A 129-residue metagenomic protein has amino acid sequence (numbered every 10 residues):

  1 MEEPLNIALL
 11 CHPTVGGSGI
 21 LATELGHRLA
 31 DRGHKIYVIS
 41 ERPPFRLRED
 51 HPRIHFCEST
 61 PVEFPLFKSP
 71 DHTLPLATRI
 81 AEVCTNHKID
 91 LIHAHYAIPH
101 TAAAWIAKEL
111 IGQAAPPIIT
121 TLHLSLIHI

Functional and structural regions predicted by a protein language model:
L9-G16, H27-H72: N-terminal strand-loop element at the rim of the active site of nucleotide-sugar-dependent glycosyltransferases
I20-E24: A conserved mid-protein helix/loop that constitutes part of the nucleotide-sugar donor-binding site
V83-I89: Glycine-rich phosphate-binding loop signature in dinucleotide/nucleotide-binding domains
L91-A115: An aromatic- and histidine-rich active-site surface loop
I118-T120: Hydrophobic faces of well-ordered beta-strands that scaffold small-molecule active sites in alpha/beta enzyme cores
L122-S125: Histidine-centered beta-alpha loop that forms part of the nucleotide-sugar donor binding/catalytic region in diverse
I127-I129: Conserved small/polar residues in nucleotide/adenosyl-binding loops
